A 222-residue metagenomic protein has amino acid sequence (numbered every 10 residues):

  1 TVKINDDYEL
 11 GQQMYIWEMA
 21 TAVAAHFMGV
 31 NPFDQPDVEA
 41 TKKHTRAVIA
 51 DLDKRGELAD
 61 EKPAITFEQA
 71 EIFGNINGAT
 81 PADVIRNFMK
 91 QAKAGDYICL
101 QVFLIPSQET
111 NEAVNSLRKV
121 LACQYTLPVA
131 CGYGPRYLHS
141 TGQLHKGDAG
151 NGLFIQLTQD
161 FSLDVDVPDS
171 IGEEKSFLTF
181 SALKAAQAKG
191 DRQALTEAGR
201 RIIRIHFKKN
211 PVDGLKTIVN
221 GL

Functional and structural regions predicted by a protein language model:
T1-L222: Phosphate-moiety recognition in structured ligand-binding domains
